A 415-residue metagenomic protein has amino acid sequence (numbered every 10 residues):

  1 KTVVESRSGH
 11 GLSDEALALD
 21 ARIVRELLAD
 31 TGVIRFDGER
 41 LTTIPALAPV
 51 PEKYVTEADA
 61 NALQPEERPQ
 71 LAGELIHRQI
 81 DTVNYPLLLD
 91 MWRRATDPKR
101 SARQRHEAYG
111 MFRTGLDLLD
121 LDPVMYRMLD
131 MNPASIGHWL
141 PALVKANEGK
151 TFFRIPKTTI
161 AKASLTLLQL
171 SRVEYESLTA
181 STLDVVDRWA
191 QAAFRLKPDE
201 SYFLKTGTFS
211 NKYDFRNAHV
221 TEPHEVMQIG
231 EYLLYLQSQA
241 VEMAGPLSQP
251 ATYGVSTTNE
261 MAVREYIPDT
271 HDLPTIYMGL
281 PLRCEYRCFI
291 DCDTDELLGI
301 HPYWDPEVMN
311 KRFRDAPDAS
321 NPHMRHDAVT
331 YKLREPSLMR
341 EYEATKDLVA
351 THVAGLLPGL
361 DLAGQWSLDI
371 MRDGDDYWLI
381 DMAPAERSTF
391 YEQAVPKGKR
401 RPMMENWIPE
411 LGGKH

Functional and structural regions predicted by a protein language model:
T2-L17: Short helix-coil junctions and helix-kink-helix linkers
D14-L27: Short amphipathic alpha-helical interaction segments
D30-E39: A short, conserved structural fragment
G38-P51: Accessory beta->alpha helical hairpin/"wing" motif in late/C-terminal subdomains of nucleic-acid enzymes
P49, V55-C284, D291-A354: Active-site nucleotide/adenylate-binding loops and adjacent lid/helix of ATP-dependent enzymes
Y286, L368: Residue-level detector of short, conserved catalytic/binding motifs and their immediate flanks
F289-D293, M371-D373: Short beta-strand micro-motifs enriched in acidic
R340-D347, T351, P358-G364, R372-H415: C-terminal active-site "lid" helix and adjoining low-complexity regulatory extension at the edge of ATP-using catalytic
